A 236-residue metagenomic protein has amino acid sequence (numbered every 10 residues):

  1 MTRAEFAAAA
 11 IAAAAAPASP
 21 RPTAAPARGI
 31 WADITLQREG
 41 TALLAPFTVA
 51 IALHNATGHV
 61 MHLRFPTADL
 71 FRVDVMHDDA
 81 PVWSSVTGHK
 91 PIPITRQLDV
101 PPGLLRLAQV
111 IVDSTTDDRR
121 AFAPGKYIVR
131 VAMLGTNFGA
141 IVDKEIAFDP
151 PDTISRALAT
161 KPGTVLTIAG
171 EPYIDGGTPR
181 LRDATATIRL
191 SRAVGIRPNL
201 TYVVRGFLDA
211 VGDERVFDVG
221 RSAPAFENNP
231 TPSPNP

Functional and structural regions predicted by a protein language model:
E5-P20: N-terminal export signals
R21-T87, A132-L158, G163, R205-F207 (+1 more regions): Primarily secretory-pathway and cell-envelope proteins
A45, A123-Y127, L200: A glycine-anchored, Pro-Gly-centered beta-turn/N-cap motif
A56-H59, T116, G176, G212: Short, acidic/polar linear motifs in exposed loop/turn regions
H62-L104, R180-R192: The feature marks short-to-medium sequence segments in extracytoplasmic or secretory-pathway proteins
L105, F122-A132: A short tyrosine-centered beta-strand micro-motif
Q109-A121: Short, hydrophobic beta-strand segments
I141-P236: OB-fold and OB-like single-stranded nucleic-acid-recognition modules and their adjacent interaction interfaces
